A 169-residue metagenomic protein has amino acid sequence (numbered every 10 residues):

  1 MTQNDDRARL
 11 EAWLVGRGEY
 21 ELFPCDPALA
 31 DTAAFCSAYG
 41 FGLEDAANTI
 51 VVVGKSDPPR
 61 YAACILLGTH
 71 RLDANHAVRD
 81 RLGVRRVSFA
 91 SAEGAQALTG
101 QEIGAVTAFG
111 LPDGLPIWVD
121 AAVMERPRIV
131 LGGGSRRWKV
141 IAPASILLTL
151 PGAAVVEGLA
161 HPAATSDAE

Functional and structural regions predicted by a protein language model:
M1-E169: Extended, low-hydrophobicity, polar/charged segments
